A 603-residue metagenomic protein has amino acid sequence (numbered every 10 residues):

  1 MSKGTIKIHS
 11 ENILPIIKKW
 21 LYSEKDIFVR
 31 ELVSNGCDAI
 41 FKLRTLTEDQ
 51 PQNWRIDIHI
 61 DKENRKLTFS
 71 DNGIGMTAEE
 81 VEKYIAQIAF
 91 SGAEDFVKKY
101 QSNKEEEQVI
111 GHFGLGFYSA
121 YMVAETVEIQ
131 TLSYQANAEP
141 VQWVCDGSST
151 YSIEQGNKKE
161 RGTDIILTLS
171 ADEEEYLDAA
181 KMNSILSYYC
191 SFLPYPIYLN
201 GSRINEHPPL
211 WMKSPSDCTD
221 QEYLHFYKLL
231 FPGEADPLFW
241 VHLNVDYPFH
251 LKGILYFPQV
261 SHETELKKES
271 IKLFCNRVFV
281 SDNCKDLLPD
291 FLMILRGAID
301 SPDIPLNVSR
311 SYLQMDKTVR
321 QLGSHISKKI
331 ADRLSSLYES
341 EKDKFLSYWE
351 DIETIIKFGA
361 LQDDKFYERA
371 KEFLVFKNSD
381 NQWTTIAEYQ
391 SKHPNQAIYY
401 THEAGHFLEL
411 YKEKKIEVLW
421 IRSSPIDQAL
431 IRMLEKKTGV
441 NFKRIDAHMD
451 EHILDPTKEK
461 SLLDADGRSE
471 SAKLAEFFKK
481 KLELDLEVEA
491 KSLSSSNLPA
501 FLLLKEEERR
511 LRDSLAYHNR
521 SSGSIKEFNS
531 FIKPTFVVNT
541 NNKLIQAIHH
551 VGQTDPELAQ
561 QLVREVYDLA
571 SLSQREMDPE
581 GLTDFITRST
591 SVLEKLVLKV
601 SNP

Functional and structural regions predicted by a protein language model:
M1-A171, E175-Y176, S184: GHKL (Bergerat-fold) ATPase N-terminal catalytic module, capturing the glycine-rich phosphate-binding loop and acidic
V109, V127-T150, S170-E174, A180-P603: GHKL/Bergerat-fold ATPase module in large chromosome/replication-associated machines
